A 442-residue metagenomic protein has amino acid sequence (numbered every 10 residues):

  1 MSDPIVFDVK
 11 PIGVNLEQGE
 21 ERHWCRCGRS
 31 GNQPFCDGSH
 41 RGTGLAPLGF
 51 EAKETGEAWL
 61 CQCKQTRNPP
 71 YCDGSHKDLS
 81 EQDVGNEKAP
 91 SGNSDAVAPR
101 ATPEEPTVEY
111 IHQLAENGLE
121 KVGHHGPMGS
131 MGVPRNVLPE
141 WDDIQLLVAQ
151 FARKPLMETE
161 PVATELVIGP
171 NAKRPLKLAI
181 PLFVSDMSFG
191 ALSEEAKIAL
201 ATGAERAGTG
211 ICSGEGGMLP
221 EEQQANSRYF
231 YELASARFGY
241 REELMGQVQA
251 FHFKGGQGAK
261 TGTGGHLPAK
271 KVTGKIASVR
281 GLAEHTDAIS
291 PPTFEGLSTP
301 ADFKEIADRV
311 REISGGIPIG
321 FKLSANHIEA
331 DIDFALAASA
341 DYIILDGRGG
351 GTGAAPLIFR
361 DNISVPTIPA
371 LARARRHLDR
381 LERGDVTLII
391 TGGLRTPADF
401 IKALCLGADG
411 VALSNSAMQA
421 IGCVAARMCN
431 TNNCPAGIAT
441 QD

Functional and structural regions predicted by a protein language model:
M1-P34, G38-L60, D83-G85: N-terminal pre-ligand scaffold of iron-sulfur
C25-C27, C36, C61-C63, C72 (+2 more regions): Short cysteine clusters
A52-S75: Short Fe-S-cluster ligation motifs
P70-A89: Short flanking/linker segments adjacent to small metal-binding domains or redox-active Cys/His motifs
K88-L182, D186-E205, T209-G210, G217-M218 (+4 more regions): Conserved, well-structured core domains of diverse proteins
I211-C212, F251, I343, V411: Hydrophobic residues within beta-strands of alpha/beta enzymes
Q247, H252-K254, A259-L282, A417 (+1 more regions): Mobile "lid/hinge" segments at catalytic clefts and subdomain interfaces of large enzymes
P291-D442: Glycine-rich phosphate/ribose-binding loops and adjacent secondary-structure elements that form binding surfaces
